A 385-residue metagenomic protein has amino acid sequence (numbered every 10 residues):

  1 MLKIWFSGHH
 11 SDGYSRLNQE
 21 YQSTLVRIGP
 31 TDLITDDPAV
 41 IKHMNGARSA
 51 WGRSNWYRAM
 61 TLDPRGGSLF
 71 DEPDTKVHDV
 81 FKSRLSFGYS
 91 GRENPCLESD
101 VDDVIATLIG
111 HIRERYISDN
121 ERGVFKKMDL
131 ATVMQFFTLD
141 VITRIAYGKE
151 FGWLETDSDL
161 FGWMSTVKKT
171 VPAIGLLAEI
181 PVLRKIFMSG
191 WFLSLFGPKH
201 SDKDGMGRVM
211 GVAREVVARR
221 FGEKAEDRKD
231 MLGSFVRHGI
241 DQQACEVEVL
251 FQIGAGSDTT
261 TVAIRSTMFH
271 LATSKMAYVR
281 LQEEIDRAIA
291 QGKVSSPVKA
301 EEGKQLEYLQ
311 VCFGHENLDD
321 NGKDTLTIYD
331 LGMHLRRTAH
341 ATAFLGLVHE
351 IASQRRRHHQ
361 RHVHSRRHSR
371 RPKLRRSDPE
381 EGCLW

Functional and structural regions predicted by a protein language model:
M1-V80, D102-T107, F137, W163 (+7 more regions): N-terminal membrane-proximal hinge/A-helix region immediately C-terminal to the signal-anchor transmembrane segment
K3-S15, G211, E215, G292-Q360: Conserved cytochrome P450 K-helix E-x-x-R motif and the immediately C-terminal K′/meander segment
I28-T35, R92-D103, R115-V141, G152-G162 (+4 more regions): Cytochrome P450
I34-K42, D63-S68, I105-I109, F125-L154 (+4 more regions): Hydrophobic mid-domain F-helix/FG-region of cytochrome P450s
A47, S158, G382-W385: Short Gly/aromatic-enriched secondary-structure transition segments
S201-A263, G292, L306, N317: Conserved cytochrome P450 catalytic core segment spanning the I/J/K helices
T259-E284: Cytochrome P450 catalytic-core helices
Y278, L318-D320, A341-A343, Q354 (+1 more regions): Conserved cytochrome P450 K-helix/beta-meander segment immediately N-terminal to the heme-binding cysteine loop
